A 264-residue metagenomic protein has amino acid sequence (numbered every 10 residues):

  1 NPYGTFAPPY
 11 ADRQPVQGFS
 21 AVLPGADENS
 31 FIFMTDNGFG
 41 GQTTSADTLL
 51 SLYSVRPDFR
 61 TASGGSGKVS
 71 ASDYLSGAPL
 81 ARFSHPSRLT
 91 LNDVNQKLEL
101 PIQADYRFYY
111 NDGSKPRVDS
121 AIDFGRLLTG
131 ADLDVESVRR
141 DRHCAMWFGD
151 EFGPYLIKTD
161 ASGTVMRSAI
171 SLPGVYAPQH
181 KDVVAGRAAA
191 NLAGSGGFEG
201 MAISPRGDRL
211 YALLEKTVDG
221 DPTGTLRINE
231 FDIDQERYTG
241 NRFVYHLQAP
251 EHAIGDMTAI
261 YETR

Functional and structural regions predicted by a protein language model:
N1-R264: Sequence/structural signature of beta-propeller domains
